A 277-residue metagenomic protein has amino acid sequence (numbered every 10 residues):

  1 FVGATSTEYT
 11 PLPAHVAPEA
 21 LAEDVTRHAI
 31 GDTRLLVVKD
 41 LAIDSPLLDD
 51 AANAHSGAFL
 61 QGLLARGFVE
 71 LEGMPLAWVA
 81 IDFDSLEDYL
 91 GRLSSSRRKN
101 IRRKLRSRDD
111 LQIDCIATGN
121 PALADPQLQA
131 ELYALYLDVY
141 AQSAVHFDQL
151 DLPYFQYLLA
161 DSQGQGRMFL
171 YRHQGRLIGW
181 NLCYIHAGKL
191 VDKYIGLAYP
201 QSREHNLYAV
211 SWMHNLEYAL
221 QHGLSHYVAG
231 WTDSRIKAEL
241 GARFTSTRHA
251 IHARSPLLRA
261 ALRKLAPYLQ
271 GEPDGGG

Functional and structural regions predicted by a protein language model:
F1-G67, K189-H249: Acyl-donor binding region in acyl/amide transferases
T33, C115, I185-G188, L224-H226 (+1 more regions): Proteins with a high burden of low-complexity, intrinsically disordered sequence enriched in S/T/G/P/A and R, requiring
V38-R203, I251: A conserved beta-strand-loop-helix scaffold within acyl/acetyltransferase catalytic domains
G57-D88, H173, H222-G277: Active-site/acyl-donor-binding loops of N-acyltransferases
P75-L76, L111-I116, Q149-F155, R203-A209 (+4 more regions): Low-complexity, flexible helical/coil segments
L105-S107, S143-V145, S162, V210-W212 (+4 more regions): Short, surface-exposed, polar/charged, turn-prone segments marking secondary-structure boundaries
